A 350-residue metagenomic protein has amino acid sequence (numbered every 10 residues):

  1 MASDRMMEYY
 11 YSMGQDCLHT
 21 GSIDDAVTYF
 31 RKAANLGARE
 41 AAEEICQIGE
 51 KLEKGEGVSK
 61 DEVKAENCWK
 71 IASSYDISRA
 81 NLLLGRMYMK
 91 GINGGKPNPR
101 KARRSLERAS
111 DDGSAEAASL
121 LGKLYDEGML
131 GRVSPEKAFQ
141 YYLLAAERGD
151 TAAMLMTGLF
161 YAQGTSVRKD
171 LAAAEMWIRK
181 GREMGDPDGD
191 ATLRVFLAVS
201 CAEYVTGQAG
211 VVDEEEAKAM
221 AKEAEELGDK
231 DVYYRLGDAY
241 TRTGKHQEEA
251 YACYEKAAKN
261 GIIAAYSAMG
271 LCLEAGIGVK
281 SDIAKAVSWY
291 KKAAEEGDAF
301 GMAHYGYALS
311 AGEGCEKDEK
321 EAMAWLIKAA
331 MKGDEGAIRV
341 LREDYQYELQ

Functional and structural regions predicted by a protein language model:
A2, M331-Q350: Terminal, low-structured helical/coil segments at or just beyond the last alpha-helical repeat
R5, L36-E40, I45, K54-E56 (+16 more regions): Short helix-capping/linker turns of helical repeat alpha-solenoids
Y9, A41-E44, A80, A117 (+7 more regions): The tetratricopeptide repeat
Y11-C17, E44-K54, L83-K90, L120-E127 (+6 more regions): Hydrophobic face of amphipathic alpha-helices that form TPR/SEL1-like repeat modules and related alpha-solenoid
G21-Y29, S59-C68, G95-S105, R132-Y141 (+5 more regions): Structural signature of tandem alpha-helical TPR/SEL1-like repeats, specifically the intra-repeat loop/turn
A33, I71-A72, R108-A109, L144-A145 (+5 more regions): Canonical positions in the second alpha-helix
R132-E136, L143, R148-Q163, R168-E175 (+2 more regions): Ankyrin-repeat and related helical/solenoid repeat scaffolds used for protein-protein interactions
L155-M156, A172-E183, P187-E203, D213-A221 (+2 more regions): Core solenoid repeat modules with strong leucine/isoleucine-rich periodicity, prominently canonical LRR arrays but also
